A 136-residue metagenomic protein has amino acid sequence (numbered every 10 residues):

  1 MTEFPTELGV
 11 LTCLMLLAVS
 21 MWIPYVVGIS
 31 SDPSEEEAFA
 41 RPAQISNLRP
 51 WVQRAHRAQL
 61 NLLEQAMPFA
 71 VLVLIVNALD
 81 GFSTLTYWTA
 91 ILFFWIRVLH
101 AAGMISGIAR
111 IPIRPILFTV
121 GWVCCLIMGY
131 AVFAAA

Functional and structural regions predicted by a protein language model:
M1-F4, P42-N47, L79: Helix-boundary and loop/linker segments of multi-pass membrane transporters
T2-R41: N-terminal signal-anchor transmembrane alpha helix
L17, M21-P24, I96-H100, G121-M128: Membrane-embedded alpha-helical transmembrane segments of multi-pass integral membrane proteins
I45-M67: Membrane interfacial helix-start motif at the N-side
N61-I75, C125: Core segments of transmembrane alpha-helices that mediate helix-helix packing or line hydrophobic substrate/ligand
S83-F94: Structural signature of hydrophobic alpha-helical transmembrane segments
H100-C124: Interfacial loop-to-transmembrane junctions
M128-A136: Juxtamembrane boundary at the C-terminal end of a transmembrane helix
